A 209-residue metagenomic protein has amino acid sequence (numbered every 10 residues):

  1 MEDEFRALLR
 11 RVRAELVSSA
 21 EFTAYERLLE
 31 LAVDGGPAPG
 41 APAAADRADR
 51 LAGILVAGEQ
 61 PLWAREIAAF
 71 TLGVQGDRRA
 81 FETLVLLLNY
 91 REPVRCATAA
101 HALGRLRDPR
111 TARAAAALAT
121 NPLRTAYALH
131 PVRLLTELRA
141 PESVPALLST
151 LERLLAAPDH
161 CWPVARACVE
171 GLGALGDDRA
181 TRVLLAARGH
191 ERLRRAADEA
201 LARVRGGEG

Functional and structural regions predicted by a protein language model:
E2-V12, A41-A57, D77-N89, D108-N121 (+3 more regions): Amphipathic alpha-helical scaffolding segments comprising HEAT/armadillo-like alpha-solenoid repeats
V17-A43, G53, L62-R78, E82-N89 (+5 more regions): Structural detector for internal amphipathic alpha-helices that build alpha-solenoid repeat scaffolds
